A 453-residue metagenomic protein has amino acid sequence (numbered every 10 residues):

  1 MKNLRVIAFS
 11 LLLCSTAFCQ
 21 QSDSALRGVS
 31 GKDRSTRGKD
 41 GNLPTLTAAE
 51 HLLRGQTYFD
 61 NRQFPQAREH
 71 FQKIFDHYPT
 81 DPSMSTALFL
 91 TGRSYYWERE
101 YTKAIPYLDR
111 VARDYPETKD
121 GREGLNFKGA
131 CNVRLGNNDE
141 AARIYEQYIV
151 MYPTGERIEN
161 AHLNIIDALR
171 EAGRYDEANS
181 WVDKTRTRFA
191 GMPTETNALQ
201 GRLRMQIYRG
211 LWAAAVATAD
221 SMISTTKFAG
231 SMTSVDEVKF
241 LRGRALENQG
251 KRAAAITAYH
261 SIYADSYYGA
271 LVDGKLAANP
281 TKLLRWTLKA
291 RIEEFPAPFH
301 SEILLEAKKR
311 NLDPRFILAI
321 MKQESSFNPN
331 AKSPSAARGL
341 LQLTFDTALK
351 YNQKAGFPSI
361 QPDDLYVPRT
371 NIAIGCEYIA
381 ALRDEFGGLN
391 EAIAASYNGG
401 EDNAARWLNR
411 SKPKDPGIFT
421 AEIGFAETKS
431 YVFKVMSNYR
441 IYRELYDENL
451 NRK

Functional and structural regions predicted by a protein language model:
M1-V6, F18-Y366, E377-A381, E385 (+3 more regions): Acidic, polar-rich low-complexity tracts and alpha-helical solenoid repeat scaffolds
A8-T16: Bacterial N-terminal signal peptides
G388-L389, G400: Short loop-to-helix capping motifs
